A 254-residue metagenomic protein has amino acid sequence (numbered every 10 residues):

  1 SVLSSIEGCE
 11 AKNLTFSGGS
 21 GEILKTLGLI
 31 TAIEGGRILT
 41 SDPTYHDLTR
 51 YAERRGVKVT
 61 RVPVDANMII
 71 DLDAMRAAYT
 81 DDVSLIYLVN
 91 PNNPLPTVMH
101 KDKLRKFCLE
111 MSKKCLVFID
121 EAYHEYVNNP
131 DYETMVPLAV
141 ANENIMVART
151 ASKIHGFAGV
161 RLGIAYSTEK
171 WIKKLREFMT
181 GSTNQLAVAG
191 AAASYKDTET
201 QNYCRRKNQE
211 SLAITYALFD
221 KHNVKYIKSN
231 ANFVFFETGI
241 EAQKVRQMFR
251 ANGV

Functional and structural regions predicted by a protein language model:
S1-V2, G18, P91, T183: A structural motif shared across PLP-dependent enzymes of the aminotransferase-like
V2-R37: Phosphate-binding glycine-rich loop
I30-Y51: Conserved PLP-anchoring active-site segment centered on the Schiff-base-forming lysine
D42, R61-A66: Short beta->alpha connector loops at strand-helix junctions that form conserved, small/polar/Pro-enriched
E53, I70-D81, P94-V117, E121-I154: Active-site pre-lysine segment of PLP-dependent enzymes
T60-P63, L85-P91, V117-E121, I227-S229: Short beta-strands and strand-loop turn motifs
N144-D220, V224-I227: PLP-dependent aminotransferase class I/II
Q209, K221-N252: Conserved PLP-binding catalytic core of the aspartate aminotransferase-like
